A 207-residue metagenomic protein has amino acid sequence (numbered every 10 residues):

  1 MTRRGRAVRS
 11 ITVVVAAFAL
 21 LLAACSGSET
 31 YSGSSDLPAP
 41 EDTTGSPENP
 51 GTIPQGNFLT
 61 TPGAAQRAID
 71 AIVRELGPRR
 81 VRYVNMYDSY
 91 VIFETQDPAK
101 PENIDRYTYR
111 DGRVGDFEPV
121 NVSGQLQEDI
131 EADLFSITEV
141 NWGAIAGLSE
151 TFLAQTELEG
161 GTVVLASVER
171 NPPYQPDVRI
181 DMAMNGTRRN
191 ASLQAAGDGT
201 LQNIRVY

Functional and structural regions predicted by a protein language model:
M1-V15: Bacterial N-terminal signal peptides that target proteins for export
L20-A24: C-terminal motif of bacterial Sec signal peptides marking the signal peptidase cleavage site
S26-E29: Bacterial signal peptide processing site
Y31-N103: Extracytoplasmic low-complexity, Pro/Thr/Ser/Ala/Gly-rich segments that lie immediately after a secretion/anchoring
V84-D105, S167-G186: Short glycine/threonine-rich beta-strand-turn micro-motifs
D111-L134, A191-Y207: A short, surface-exposed interaction/processing loop segment used at functional sites
G115-G161: Long, charged/polar, surface-exposed segments that mediate recognition or autoinhibition
E159-Y207: Extracellularly exposed regions in secreted/surface proteins, prominently low-complexity, repeat-rich
